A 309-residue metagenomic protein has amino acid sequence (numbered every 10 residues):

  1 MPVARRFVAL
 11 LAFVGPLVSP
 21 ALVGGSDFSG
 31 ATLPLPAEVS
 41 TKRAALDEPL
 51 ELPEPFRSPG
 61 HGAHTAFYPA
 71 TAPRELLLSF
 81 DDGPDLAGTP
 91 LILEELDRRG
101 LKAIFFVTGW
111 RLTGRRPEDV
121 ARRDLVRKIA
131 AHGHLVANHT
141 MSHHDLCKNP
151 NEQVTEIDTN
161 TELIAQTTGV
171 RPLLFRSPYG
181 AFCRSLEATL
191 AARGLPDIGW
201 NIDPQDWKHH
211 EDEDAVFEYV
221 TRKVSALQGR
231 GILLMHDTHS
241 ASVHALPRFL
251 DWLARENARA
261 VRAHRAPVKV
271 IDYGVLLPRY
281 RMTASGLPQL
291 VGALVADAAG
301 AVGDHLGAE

Functional and structural regions predicted by a protein language model:
M1-V8: Bacterial N-terminal signal peptides that target proteins for export
A9-V18: Bacterial N-terminal signal peptides
P20-A37: Signal peptide processing junction and immediate N-terminal pro/mature segment of secreted/exported proteins
R43-K148, E152-L163: Active-site beta->alpha N-cap acidic-glycine motif
E54-F56, G88, P117, S142-V170 (+2 more regions): Alpha-helical scaffold elements lining the catalytic groove of polysaccharide deacetylases
H61, Y68-A70, A103, A241-E309: C-terminal domain-boundary segment and adjacent tail
L76-S79, A103-V107, H134-T140, L173-S177 (+3 more regions): Structural recognition of the beta-strand scaffold that forms the well-ordered cores of secreted hydrolase catalytic
V107-R111, N201-W207, V275: Short, acidic/turn-prone active-site loops that include or flank metal/cofactor- and phosphate-binding residues
